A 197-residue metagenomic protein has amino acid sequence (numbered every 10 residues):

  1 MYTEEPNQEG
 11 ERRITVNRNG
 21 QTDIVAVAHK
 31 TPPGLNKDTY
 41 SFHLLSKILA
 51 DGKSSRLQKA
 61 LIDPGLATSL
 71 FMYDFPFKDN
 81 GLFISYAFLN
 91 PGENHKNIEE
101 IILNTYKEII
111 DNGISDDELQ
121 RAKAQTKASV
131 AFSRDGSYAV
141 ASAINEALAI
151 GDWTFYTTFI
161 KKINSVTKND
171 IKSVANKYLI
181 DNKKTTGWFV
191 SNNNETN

Functional and structural regions predicted by a protein language model:
M1-N36, K47-K96, E118-A128, A139-A143 (+2 more regions): Non-catalytic beta-strand/loop surface segments
I98-I102: Hydrophobic alpha-helical membrane-association signature
L103-I114: A common structural junction motif
I110, A122, Y156-T157: C-terminal soluble interaction/assembly domains
N145-D152, I163: C-terminal, helix-dominated tail/subdomain
